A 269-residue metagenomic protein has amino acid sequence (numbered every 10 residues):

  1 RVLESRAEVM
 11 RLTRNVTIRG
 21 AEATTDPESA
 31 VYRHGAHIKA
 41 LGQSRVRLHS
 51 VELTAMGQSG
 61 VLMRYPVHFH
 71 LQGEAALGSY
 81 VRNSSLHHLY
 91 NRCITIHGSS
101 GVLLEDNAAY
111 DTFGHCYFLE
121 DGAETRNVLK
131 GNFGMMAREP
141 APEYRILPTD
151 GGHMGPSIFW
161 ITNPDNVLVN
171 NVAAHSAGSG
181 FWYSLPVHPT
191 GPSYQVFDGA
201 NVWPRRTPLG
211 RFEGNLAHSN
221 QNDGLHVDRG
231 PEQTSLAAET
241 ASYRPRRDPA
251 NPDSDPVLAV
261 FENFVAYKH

Functional and structural regions predicted by a protein language model:
R1-H269: Beta-strand/loop edge motif enriched in small/polar residues
